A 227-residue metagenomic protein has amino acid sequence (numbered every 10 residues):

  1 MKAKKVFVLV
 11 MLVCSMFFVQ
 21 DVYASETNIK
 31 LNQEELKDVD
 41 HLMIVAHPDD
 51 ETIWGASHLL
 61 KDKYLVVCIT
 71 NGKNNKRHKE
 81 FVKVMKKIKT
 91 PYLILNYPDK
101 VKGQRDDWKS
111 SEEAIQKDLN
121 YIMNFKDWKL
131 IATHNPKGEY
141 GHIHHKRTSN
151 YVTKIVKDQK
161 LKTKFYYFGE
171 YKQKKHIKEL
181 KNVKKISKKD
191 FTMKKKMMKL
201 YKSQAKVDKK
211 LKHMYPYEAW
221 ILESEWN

Functional and structural regions predicted by a protein language model:
A3-A24: Sec-dependent N-terminal signal peptides of Gram-positive bacterial secreted proteins and lipoproteins
Y23-F125, T153-L161: Active-site rim/loop-helix segments in enzyme catalytic domains that contact anionic ligands
D50-W54, K73-K76, P136-G141, K172-K175: Active-site environment of divalent metal-dependent phosphoester hydrolases
N75, K109-E113, H142-K146, K185-T192: Soluble non-cytosolic domains of exported or imported proteins
I94, L130-T133, T163-G169: A structural signal for short, well-ordered beta-strand segments and their strand-loop junctions that often border
V101-Q104, E139-I143, S149, K174-H176: Short catalytic/ligand-binding loop motif for oxyanion handling, primarily in non-cytosolic enzymes, centered on
F125-Q159: Active-site adenylate/phosphate-handling loop in enzymes that bind or generate adenylated species
L161-N227: The feature marks non-catalytic terminal segments
